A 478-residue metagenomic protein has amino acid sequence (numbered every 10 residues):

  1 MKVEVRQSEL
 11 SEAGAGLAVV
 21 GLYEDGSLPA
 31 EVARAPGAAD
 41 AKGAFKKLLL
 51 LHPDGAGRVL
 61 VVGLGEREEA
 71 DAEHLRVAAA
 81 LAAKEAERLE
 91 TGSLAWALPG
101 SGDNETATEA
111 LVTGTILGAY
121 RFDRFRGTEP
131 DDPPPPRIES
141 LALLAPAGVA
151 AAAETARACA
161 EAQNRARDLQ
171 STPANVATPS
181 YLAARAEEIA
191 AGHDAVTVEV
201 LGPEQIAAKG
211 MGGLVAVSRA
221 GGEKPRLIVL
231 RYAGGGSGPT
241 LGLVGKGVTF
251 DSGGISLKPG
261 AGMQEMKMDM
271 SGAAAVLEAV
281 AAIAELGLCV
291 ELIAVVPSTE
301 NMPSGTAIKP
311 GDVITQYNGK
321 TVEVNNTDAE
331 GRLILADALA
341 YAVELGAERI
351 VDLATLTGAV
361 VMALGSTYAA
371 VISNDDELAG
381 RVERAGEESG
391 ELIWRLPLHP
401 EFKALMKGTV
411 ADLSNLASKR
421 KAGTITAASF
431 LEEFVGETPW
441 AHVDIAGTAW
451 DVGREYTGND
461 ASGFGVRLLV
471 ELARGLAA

Functional and structural regions predicted by a protein language model:
M1-G247: Short amphipathic alpha-helical segment within the helicase RecA-like ATPase core that mediates nucleic-acid
A183-A478: A generic structural signal for tightly packed, nonpolar segments enriched in small/aliphatic residues
